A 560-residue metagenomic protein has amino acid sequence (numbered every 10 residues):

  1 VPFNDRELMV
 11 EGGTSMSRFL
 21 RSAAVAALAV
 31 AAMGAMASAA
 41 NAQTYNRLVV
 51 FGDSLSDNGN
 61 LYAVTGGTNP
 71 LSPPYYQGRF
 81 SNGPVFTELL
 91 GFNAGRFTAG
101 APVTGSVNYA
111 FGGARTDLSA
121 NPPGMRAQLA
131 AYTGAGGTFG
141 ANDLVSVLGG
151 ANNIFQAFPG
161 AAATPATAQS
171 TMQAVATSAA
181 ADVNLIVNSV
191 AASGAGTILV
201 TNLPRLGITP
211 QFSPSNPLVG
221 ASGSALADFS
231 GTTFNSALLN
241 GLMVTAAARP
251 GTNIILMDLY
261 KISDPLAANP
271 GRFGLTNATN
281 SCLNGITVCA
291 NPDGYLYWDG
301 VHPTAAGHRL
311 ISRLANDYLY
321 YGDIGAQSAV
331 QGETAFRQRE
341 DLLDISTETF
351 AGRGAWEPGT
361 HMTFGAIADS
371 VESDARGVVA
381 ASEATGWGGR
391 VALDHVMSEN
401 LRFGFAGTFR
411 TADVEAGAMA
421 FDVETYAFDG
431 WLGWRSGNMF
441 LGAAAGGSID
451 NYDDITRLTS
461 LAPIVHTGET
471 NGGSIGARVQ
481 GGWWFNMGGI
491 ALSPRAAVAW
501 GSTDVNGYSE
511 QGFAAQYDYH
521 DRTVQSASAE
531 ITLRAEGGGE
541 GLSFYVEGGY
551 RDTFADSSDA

Functional and structural regions predicted by a protein language model:
F3, E7, E11-R18, A23 (+3 more regions): Conserved active-site regions of diverse hydrolases
H361-A560: Membrane translocator/pore-forming domains, dominated by Gram-negative outer-membrane beta-barrels
